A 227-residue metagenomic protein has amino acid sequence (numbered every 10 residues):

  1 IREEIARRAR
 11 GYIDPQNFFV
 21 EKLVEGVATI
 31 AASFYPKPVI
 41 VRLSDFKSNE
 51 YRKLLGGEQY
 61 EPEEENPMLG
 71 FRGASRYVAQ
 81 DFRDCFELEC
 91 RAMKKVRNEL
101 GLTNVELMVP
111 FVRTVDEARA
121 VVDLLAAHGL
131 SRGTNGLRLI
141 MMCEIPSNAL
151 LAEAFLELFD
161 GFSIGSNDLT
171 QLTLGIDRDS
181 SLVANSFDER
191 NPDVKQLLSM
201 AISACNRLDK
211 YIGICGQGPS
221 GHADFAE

Functional and structural regions predicted by a protein language model:
I1-E227: Conserved alpha/beta-domain cores
